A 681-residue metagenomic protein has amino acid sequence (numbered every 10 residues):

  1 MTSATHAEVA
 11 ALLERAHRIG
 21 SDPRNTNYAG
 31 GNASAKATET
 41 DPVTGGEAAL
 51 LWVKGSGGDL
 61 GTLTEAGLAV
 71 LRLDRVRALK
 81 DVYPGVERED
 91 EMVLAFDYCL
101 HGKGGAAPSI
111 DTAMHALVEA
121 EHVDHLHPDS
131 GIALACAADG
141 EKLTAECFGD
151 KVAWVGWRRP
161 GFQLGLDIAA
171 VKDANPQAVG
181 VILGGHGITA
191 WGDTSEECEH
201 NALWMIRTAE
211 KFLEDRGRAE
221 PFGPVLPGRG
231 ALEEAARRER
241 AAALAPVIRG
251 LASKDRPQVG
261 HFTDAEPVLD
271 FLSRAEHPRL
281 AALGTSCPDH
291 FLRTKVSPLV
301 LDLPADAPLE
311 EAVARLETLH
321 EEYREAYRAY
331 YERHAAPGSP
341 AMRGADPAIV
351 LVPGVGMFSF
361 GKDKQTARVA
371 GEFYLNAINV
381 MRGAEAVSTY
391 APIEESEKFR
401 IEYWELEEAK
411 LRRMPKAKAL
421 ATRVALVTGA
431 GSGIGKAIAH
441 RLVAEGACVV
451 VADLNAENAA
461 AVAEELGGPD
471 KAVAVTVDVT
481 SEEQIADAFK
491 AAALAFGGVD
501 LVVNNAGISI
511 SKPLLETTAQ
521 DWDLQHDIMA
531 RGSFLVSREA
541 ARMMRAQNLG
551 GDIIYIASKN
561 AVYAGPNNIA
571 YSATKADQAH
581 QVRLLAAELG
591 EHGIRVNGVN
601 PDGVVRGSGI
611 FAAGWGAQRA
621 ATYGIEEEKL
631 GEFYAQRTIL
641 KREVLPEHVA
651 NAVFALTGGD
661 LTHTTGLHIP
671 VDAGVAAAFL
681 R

Functional and structural regions predicted by a protein language model:
M1-A425, A437: Glycine-rich flexible loops
F496, L640-V671, A676: C-terminal substrate-recognition "lid" of short-chain dehydrogenase/reductases
V503, G590, R595, T664-G666: Short, small/polar-rich loop/turn modules that mediate ligand/substrate recognition or access, typified
P513-L514, T518-H526, Y634: Substrate-binding pocket helix/loop in short-chain dehydrogenase/reductase
S537, T574: Active-site helix of classical SDR
R542, A587-E588, T662: Alpha-helical segment proximal to the catalytic Tyr-Lys
S558: Residue(s) in the substrate-gating loop at a strand-loop-helix junction that position the organic substrate next
